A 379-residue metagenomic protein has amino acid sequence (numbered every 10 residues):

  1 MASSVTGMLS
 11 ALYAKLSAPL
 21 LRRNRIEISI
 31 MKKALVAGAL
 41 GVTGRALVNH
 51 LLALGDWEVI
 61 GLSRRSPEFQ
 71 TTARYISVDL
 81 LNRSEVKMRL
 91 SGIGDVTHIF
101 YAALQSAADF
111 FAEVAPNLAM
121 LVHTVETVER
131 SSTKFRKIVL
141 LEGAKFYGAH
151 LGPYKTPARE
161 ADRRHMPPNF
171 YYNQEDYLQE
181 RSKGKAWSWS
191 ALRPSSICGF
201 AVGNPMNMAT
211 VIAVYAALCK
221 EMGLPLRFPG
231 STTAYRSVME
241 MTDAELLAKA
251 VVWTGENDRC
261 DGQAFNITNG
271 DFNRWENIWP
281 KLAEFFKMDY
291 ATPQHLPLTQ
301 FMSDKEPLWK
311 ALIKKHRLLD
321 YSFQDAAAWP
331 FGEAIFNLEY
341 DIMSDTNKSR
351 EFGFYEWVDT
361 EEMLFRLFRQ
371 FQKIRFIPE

Functional and structural regions predicted by a protein language model:
A34-L54: N-terminal Rossmann NAD(P)H-binding glycine-rich loop of SDR-like oxidoreductase domains
G61-S66: N-terminal Rossmann-fold cofactor-binding loop
P67-H123: NAD(P)H-binding glycine-rich loop region in Rossmannoid oxidoreductase-like domains and their noncatalytic homologs
F100-Y101, F111-A112, A119-F170, S190: Conserved Rossmann-fold NAD(P)-dependent oxidoreductase catalytic core, especially the SDR/UDP-sugar
R164-S195: Active-site Tyr-X1-5-Lys
K185, I197-Y215, E245, W253-F265 (+1 more regions): Glycine/proline-rich active-site loop of Rossmann-fold NAD(P)-dependent oxidoreductases
V214-T242: A conserved pocket-lining segment of Rossmann-fold NAD(P)-dependent short-chain dehydrogenase/reductase
A248-G332, D345-N347, E351, F368-R375: Mid/C-terminal beta-alpha module of Rossmann-like enzyme folds, strongest in SDR-family dehydrogenases/epimerases
